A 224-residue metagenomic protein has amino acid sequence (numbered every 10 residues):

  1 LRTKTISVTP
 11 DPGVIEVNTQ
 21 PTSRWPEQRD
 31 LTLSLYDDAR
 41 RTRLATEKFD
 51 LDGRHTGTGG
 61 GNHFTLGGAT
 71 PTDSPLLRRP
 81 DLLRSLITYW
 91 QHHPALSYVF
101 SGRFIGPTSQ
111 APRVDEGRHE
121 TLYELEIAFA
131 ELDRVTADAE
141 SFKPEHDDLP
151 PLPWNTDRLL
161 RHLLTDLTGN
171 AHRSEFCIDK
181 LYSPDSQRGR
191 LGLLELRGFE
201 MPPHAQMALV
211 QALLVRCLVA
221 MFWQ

Functional and structural regions predicted by a protein language model:
L1-I15, T19-T58, N62, A69-Q224: C-terminal accessory/tail domains of diverse enzymes
